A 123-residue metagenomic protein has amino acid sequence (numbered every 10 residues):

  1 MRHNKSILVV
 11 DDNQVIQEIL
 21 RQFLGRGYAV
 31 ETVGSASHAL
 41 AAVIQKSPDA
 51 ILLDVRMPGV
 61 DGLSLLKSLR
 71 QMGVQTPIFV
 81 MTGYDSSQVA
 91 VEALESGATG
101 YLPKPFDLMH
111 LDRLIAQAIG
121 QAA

Functional and structural regions predicted by a protein language model:
Q14-E31: Two-component/phosphorelay signaling modules centered on CheY-like receiver
G34-H38, D61-S64: Acidic catalytic/metal-coordinating carboxylates
A41, L63-V74: Short amphipathic alpha-helix used as the core "switch/output" element in two-component signaling
K46-L52: Active-site beta3 strand of CheY-like receiver
M57: Receiver (REC) domain active-site loop signature in two-component systems and cognate sites in sensor histidine kinases
Q88, F106-I115: C-terminal output helix
